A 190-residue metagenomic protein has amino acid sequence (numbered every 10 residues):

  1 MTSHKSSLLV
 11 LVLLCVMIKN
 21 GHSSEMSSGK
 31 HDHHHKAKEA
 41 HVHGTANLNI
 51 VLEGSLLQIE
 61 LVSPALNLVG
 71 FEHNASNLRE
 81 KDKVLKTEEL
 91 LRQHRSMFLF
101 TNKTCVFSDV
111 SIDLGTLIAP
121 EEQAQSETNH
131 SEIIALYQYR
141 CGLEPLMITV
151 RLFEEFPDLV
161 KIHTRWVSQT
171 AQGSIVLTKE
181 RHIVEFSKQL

Functional and structural regions predicted by a protein language model:
M1-L8: Bacterial N-terminal signal peptides that target proteins for export
T2, V16-M17, S27: Short, low-complexity interaction segments enriched in Ser/Thr/Pro/Gly
S6, N20-G21: N-terminal cationic leader/targeting segments used for protein routing and processing
V12-N20: Hydrophobic h-region of N-terminal signal peptides that target proteins for export in Gram-negative bacteria
G21-K36: Cleaved targeting-peptide boundary
K38-L190: N-terminal soluble domains immediately following signal/targeting peptides that reside in extracytoplasmic
